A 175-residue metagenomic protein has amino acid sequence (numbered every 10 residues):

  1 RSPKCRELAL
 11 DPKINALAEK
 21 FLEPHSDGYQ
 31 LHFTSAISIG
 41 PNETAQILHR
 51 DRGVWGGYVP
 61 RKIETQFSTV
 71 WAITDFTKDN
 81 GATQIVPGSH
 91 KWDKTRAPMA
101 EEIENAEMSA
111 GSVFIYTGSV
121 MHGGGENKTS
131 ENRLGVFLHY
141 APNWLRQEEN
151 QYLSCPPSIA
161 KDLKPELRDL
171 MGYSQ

Functional and structural regions predicted by a protein language model:
R1-L48, G53-W55: Non-heme Fe(II)-dependent double-stranded beta-helix
A9-L10, V86, Y116, Y140: A conserved hydrophobic position in a structured secondary element of the catalytic/binding core that shapes
P12-A16, F67, S109: A structural signal for well-ordered alpha-helical segments within the folded catalytic domains of diverse enzymes
G28-H32, Q84-I85, I115-Y116: A structural signal for short, well-ordered beta-strand segments and their strand-loop junctions that often border
F33-A36, T69-W71, V136-Y140: A structural signal for short, well-ordered beta-strand segments
I37, D75-F76, S119-V120: Short Ser/Thr-interspersed hydrophobic loop/turn segments at strand-loop and sheet-helix junctions that line or gate
P41-M108, L145-C155: Catalytic core of non-heme Fe(II) oxygenases with the double-stranded beta-helix
W92-I115, S119-M121, G125-Q175: Conserved double-stranded beta-helix
